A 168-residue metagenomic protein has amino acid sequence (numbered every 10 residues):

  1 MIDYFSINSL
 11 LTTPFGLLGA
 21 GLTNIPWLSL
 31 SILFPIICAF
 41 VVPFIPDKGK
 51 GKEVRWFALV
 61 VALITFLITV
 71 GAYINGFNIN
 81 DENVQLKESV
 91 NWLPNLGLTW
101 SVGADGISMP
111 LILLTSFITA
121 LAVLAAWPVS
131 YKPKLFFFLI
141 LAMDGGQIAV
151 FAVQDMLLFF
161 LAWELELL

Functional and structural regions predicted by a protein language model:
I2-W27, V42-L124, Y131-F138: Transmembrane helix-loop-helix hairpins at membrane boundaries of multipass inner-membrane proteins
W27-F40: The first (N-terminal) embedded transmembrane alpha-helix
S31, S101-V102, F151, F160: Residue-level signal for helical boundary/lining positions with a hydrophobic bias
I32-P35, A58-V61, T115, I140 (+1 more regions): Residue-level recognition of transmembrane alpha-helices in multi-pass small-molecule transporters/permeases
I37-A39, T119-A120, A142-Q147: Hydrophobic, membrane-inserted alpha-helices
I37-V41, L165-L168: Juxtamembrane interface elements at the cytosolic ends of transmembrane helices in multi-pass membrane proteins
K48-G51, L135-A142, G146-L168: Alpha-helical multi-pass transmembrane bundles of energy-transducing inner-membrane proteins
